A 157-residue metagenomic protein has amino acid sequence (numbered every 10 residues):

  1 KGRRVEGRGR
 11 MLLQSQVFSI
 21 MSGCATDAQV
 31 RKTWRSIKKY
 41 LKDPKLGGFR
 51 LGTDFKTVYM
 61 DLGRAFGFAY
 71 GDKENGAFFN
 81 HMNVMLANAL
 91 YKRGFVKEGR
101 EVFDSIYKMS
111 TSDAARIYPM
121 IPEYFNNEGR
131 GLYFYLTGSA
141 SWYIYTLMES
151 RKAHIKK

Functional and structural regions predicted by a protein language model:
K1-I37, L62-K157: C-terminal capping/lid segments that line or modulate ligand- or cofactor-binding pockets
K42-L62: Conserved oxyanion/phosphate-binding beta-strand-loop segments in alpha/beta enzyme cores
